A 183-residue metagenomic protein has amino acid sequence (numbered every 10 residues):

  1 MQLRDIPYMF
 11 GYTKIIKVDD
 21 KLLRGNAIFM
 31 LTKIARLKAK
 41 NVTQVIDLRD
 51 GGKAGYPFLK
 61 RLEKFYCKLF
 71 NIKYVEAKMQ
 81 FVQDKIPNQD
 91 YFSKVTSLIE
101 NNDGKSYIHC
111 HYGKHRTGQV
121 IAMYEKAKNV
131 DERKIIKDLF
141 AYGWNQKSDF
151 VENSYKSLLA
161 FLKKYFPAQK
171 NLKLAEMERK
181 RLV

Functional and structural regions predicted by a protein language model:
M1-Y107, Y112, Q119-V183: Cys-dependent protein tyrosine phosphatase-like superfamily
